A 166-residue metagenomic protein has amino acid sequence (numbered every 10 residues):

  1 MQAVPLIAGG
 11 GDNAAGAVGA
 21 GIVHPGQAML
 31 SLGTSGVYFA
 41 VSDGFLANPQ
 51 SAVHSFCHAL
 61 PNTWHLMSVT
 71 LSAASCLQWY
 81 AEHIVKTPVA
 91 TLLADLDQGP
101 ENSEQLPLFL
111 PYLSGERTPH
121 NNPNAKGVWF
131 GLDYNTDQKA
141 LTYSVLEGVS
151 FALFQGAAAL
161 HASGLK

Functional and structural regions predicted by a protein language model:
M1-K166: Active-site core segments that coordinate phosphate-bearing ligands/cofactors across diverse enzyme families
